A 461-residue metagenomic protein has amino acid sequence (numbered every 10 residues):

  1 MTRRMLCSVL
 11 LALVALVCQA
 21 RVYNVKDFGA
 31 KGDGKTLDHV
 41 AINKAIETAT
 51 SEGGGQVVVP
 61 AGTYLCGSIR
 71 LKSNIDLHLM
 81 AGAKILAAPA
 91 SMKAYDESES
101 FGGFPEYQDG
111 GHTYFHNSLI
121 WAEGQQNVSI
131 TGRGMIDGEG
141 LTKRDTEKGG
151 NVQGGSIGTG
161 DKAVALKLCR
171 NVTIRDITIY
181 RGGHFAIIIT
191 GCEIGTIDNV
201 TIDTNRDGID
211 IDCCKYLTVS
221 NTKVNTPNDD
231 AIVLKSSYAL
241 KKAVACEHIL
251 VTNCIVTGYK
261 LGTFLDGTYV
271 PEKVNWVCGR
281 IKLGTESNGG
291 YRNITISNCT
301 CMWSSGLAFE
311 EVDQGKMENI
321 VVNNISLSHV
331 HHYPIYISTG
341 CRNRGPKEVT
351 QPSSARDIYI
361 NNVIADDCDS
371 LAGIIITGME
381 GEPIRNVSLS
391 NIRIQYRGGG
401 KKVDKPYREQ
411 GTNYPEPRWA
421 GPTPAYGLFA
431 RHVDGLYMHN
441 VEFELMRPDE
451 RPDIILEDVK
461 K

Functional and structural regions predicted by a protein language model:
M1-L6: Positively charged n-region of N-terminal signal peptides that target proteins for export
C7-V17: Bacterial N-terminal signal peptides
Q19-K461: Extracellular/periplasmic carbohydrate-active domains that bind, remodel, or depolymerize complex polysaccharides
